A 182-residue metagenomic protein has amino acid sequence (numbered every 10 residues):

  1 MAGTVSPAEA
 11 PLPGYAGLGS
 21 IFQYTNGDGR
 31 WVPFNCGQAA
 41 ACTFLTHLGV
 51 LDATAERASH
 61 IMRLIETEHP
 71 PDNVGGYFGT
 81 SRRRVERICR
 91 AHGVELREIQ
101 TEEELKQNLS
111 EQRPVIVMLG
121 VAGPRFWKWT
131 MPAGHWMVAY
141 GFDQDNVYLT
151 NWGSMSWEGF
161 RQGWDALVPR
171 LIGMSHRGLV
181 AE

Functional and structural regions predicted by a protein language model:
M1-G76, V121, K128-T130, W157: Active-site-adjacent structural segments surrounding the nucleophilic cysteine of cysteine proteases and isopeptidases
A58-E182: Conserved active-site-adjacent core of cysteine acyl-enzyme catalytic domains
